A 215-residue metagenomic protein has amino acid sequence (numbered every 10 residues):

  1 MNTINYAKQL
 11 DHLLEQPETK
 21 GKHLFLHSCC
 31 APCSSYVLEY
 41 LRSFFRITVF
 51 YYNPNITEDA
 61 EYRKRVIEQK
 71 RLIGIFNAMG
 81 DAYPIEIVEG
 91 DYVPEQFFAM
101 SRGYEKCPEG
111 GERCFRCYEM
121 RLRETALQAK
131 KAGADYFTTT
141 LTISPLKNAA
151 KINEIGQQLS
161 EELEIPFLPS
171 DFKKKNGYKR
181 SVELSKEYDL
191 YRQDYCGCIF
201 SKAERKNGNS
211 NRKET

Functional and structural regions predicted by a protein language model:
M1-Y36, F44-T215: Nucleotide-activated chemistry modules centered on ATP-dependent adenylation/adenylyltransferase
L41: Aromatic pocket-lining residues of Rossmann-like dinucleotide-binding sites
